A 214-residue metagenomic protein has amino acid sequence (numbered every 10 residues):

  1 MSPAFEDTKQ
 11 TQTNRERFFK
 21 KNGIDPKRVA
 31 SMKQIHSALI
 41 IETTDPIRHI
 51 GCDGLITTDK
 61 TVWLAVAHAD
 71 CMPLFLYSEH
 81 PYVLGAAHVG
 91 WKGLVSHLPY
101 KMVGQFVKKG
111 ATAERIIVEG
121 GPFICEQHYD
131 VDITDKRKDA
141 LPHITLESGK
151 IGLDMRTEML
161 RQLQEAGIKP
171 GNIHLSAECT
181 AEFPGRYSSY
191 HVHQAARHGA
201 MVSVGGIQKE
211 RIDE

Functional and structural regions predicted by a protein language model:
M1-E214: Active-site microenvironment for binding and transforming phosphate-containing groups
